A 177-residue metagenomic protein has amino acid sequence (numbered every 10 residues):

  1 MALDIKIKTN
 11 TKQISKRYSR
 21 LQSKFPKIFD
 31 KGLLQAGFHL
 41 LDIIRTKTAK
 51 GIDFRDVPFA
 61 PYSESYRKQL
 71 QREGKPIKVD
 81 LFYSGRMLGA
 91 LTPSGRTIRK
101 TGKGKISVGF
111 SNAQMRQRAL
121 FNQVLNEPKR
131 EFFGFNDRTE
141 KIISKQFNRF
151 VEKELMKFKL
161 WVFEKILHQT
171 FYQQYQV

Functional and structural regions predicted by a protein language model:
M1-V177: Short, Lys/Arg-rich flexible segments
